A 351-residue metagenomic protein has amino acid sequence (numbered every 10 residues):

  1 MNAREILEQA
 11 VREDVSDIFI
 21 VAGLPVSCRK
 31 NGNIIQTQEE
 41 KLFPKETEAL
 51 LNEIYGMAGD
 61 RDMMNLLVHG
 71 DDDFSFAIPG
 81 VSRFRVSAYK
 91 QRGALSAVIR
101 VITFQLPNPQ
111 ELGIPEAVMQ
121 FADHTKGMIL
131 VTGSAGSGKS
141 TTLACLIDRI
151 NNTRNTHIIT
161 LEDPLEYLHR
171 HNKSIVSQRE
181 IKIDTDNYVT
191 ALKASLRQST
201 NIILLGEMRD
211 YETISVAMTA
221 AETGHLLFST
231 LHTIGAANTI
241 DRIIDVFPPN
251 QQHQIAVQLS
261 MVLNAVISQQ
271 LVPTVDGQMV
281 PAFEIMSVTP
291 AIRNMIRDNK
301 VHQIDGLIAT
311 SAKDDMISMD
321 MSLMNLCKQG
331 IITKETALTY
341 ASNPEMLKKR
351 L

Functional and structural regions predicted by a protein language model:
M1-L351: Short, flexible helix-loop junctions that flank or precede catalytic/ligand sites
